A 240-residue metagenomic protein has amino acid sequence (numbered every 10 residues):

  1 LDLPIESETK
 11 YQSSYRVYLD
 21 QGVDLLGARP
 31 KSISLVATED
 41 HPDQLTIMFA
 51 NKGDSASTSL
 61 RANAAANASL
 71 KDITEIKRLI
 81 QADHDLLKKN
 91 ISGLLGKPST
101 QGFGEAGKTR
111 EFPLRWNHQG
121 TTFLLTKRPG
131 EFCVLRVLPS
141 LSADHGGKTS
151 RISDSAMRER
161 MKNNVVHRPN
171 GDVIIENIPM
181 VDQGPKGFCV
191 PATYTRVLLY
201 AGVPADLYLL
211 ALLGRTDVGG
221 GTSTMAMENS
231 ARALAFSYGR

Functional and structural regions predicted by a protein language model:
L1-H41: N-terminal leader/targeting segments
D2-S7, R128-F236: Active-site-adjacent structural segments surrounding the nucleophilic cysteine of cysteine proteases and isopeptidases
R16, D20, T100-E111, R115-N117 (+2 more regions): Short linear sequence motif anchored by a di-proline
D24-L25, G53-N90, G96, G102-G107 (+1 more regions): Conserved active-site-adjacent core of cysteine acyl-enzyme catalytic domains
L25-D43, F49-A56, A68-L86, K108-M157: An acidic-aromatic pocket/loop used at catalytic or ligand-binding sites
N51, N63, N67, N90 (+5 more regions): Detector for Asparagine
A68, D72-K77, F103-P113, V166 (+4 more regions): Residue-level signal for well-ordered alpha-helical segments
